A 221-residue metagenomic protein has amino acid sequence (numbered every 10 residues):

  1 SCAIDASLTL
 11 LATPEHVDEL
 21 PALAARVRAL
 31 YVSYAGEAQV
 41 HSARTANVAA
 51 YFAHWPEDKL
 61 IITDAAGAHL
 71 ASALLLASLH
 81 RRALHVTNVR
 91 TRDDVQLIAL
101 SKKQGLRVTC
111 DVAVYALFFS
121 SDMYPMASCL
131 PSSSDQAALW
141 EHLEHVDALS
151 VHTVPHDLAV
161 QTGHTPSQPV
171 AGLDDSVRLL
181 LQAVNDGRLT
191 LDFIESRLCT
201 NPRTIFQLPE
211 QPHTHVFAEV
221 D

Functional and structural regions predicted by a protein language model:
S1-E19: Metal-cofactor-binding active-site regions of metalloenzymes
S1-I4, V48-I61, L173-L181: Alpha-helix-loop-beta-strand connector modules within alpha/beta enzyme cores
C2, D58, Q104-G105, G187-T190: Secondary-structure transition/capping motifs at alpha-helix termini and the adjoining loop/turn into the next element
C2-I4, L106-C110, P169-A171: Short, structured secondary-structure boundary patches
D5, A29, T109, V216-F217: Generic structural signal for residues positioned in beta-strands
H16-L149: Histidine/acidic residue-rich metal-binding segments in metalloenzymes
A68-S72, S78-R81, E144, A148-V220: His/Asp/Glu-enriched, well-ordered alpha-helical/loop segment that forms or immediately abuts the divalent-metal
